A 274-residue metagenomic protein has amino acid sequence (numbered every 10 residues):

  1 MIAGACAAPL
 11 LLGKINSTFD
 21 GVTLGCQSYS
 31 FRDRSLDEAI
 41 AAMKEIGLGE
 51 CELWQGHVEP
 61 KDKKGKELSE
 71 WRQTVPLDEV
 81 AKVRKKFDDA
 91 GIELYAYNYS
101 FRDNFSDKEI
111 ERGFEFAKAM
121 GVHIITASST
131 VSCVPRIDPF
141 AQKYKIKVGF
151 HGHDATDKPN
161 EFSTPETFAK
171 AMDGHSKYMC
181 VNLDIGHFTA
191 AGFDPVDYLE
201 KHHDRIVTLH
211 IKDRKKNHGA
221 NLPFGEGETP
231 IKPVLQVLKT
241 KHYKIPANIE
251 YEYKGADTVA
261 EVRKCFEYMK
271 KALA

Functional and structural regions predicted by a protein language model:
A3-G25, R32-G49, P165-L183, T189-A274: Histidine-acidic metal/acid-base catalytic patches
G4-L12, N16, V80, K86 (+3 more regions): Active-site acidic/histidine proton-transfer and metal-coordination neighborhood in alpha/beta enzyme cores
S30, S69-T74, N98-D103, H123-I124 (+2 more regions): The substrate-binding groove and active-site-proximal loops of carbohydrate-active enzymes, especially glycoside
S30, W54-Q55, N98, G152: Residue-level recognition of beta-strand->loop/alpha-helix junctions
E52, A96, T126, G149 (+2 more regions): Conserved beta-strand positions in the central sheet of alpha/beta enzyme cores
L53-K82: Glycine-rich, proline-tolerant flexible connector loops at the mouths of alpha/beta enzymes
G56, R102, T130, R214 (+1 more regions): Flexible loop residues that form catalytic and substrate-binding hotspots at small-molecule/glycan-binding clefts
P60-E70, T156-P159, A190, N217-N221 (+1 more regions): A short acidic, helix-capping loop that chelates divalent metal ions and anchors anionic groups
